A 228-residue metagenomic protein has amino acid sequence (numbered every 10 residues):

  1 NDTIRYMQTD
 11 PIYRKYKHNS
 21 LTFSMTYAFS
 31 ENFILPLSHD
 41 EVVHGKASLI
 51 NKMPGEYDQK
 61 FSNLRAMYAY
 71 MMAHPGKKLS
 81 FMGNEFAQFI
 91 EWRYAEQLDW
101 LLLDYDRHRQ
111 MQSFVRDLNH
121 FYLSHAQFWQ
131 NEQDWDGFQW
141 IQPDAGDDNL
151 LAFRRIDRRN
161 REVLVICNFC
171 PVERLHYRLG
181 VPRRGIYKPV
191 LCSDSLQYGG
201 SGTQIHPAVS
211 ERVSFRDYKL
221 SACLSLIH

Functional and structural regions predicted by a protein language model:
N1-Y27, I34-P36, S48-Q59: Extracellular glycoside hydrolase catalytic/binding regions
R14-Y16, G45-K46, G55-S80, N84-I227: Carbohydrate-interacting/catalytic domains
T26-F29, D157-R159: Extracellular/periplasmic catalytic domains that process cell-envelope and extracellular macromolecules
S30-F33, G76-K78: Short, well-ordered coil/turn segments that N-cap beta-strands
I34-S38, L164-I166: Active-site-proximal beta-strand elements of phosphoester/diester hydrolases
L37-D40, N84: Short loop/turn segments at strand-loop or loop-helix junctions that form parts of catalytic or ligand-binding pockets
